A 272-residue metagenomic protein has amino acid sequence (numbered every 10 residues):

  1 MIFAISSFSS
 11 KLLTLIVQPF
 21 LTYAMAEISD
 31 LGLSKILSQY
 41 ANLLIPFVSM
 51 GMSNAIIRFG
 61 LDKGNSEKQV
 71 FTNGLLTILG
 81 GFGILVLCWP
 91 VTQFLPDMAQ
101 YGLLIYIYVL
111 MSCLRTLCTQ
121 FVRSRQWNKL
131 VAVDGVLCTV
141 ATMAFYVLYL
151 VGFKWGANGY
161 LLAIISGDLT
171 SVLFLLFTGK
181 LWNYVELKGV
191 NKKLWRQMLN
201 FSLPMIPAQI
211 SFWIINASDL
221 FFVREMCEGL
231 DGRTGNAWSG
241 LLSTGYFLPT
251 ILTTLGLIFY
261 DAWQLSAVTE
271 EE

Functional and structural regions predicted by a protein language model:
M1-S10, I36-Q93, Q100, E272: Membrane-water interface segments that mark the loop-to-transmembrane alpha-helix transition
M1-S53, Y108, T139-M143, N200-M226: Signature of the first transmembrane helix
I2-S10, K68-T72, I107-V109, V122-V147: Alpha-helical transmembrane segments of multi-pass membrane transporters/permeases
L43-F47, L79-G83, F94-F121, A132: Alpha-helical transmembrane segments of multi-pass membrane proteins
V48-G64, G245, P249-E272: Helix-loop junctions and terminal segments of transmembrane helices in multi-pass membrane transport/translocation
I56, T119-S124, N128, L148-F153 (+2 more regions): C-terminal transmembrane helix end/exit motif
R58-G64, S112-V136, V268-T269: Membrane-interface junctions at transmembrane-helix termini in multi-pass inner-membrane proteins
L103-Y106, V133-W182, T244-P249: Hydrophobic alpha-helical transmembrane segments
